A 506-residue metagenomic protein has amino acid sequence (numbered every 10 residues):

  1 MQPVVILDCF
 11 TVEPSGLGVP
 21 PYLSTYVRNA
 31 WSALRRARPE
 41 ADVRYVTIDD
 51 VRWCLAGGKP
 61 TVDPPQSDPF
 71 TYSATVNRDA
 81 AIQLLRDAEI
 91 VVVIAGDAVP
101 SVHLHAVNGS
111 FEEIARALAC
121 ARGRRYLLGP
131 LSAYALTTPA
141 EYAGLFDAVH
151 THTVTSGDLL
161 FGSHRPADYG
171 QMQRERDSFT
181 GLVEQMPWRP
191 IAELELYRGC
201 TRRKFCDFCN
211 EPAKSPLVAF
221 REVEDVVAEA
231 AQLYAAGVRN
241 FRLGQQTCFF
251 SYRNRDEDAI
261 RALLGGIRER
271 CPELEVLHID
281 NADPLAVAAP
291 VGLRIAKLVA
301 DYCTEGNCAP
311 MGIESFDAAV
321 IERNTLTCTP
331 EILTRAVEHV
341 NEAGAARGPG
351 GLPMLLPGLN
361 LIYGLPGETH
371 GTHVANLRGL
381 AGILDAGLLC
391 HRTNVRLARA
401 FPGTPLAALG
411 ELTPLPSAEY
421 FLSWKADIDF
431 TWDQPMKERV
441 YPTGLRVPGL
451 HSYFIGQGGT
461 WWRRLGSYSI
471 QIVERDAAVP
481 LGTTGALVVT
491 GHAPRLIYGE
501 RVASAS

Functional and structural regions predicted by a protein language model:
Q2-L7, Q232-G371: Conserved SAM/AdoMet-binding glycine-rich loop
E13-V27: Glycine- and acidic-residue-enriched helix-capping/strand-helix junction motifs
E40-G57: A short beta-strand-loop structural module common to alpha/beta enzyme folds
D50, F70-Q173, V489: Glycine-rich beta-alpha loop elements in corrinoid/cobalamin-binding modules across cobalamin-dependent enzymes
L136-G144, P290-K297, L365-D385: Catalytic cores of alpha/beta
M186-D225: Canonical Radical SAM [4Fe-4S] cluster-binding loop centered on the CxxxCxxC motif and its immediate flanking residues
N254-D258, A381-H451: Radical SAM enzyme [4Fe-4S]-AdoMet core and its adjacent flexible, acidic and glycine-rich loops/tails across
S417-S506: Terminal RNA-binding accessory module
